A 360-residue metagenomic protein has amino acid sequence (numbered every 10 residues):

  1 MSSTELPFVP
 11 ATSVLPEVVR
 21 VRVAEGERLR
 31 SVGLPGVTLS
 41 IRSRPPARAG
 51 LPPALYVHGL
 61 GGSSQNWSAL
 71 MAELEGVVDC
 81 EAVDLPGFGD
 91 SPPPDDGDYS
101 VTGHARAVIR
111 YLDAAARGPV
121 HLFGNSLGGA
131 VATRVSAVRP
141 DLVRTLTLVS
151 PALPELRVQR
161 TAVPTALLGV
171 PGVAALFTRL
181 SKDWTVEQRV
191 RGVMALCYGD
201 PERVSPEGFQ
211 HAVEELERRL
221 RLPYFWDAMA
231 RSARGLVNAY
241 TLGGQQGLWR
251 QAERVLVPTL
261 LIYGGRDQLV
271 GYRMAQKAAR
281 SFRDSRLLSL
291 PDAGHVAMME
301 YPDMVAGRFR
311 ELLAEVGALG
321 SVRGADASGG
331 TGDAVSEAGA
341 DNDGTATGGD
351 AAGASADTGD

Functional and structural regions predicted by a protein language model:
M1-A54, E75-D79, R106, R117-G118 (+2 more regions): Alpha/beta-hydrolase fold catalytic core
V37, R42-P92, M299: Conserved HGGG/HGGXW glycine-rich cap/lid loop of the alpha/beta-hydrolase fold
T102-V120: Conserved acidic catalytic loop of the alpha/beta-hydrolase fold
A137, T145-W184: Flexible "cap/lid" loop of the alpha/beta hydrolase fold
D183-Q251: Conserved alpha/beta-hydrolase catalytic His-Asp/Glu region
Y240-G243, R266-V270: Acidic catalytic loop of the alpha/beta-hydrolase fold
V255, L261-Y263: Short beta-strand/loop motif that positions the catalytic acidic residue of the alpha/beta-hydrolase fold
L269, L290-A306: Catalytic histidine-centered segment of alpha/beta-hydrolase-like enzymes
